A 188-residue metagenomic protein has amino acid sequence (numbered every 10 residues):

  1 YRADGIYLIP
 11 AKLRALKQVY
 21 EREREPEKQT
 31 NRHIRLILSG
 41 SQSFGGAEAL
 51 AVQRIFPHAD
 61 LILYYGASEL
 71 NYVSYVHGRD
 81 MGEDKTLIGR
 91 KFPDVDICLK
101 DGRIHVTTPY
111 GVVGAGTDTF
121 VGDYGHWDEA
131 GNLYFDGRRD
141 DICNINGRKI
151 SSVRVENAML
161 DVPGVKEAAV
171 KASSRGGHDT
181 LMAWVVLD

Functional and structural regions predicted by a protein language model:
Y1: Active-site charged/polar residues at nucleotide-handling catalytic sites that mediate phosphoryl, nucleotidyl
G5, Y20-E83, D96: Gly/Ser/Thr-rich phosphate-binding loop
P10-A11, Y65, A172: Short secondary-structure boundary segments
A11, Q42-S43, Y110: Alpha-helix/helix-capping structural signal
N71, R90-D94, C98-N132, R138 (+1 more regions): Conserved ATP/PPi-binding loop(s) of AMP-dependent carboxylate-activating enzymes
G122-D188: AMP-binding/adenylate-forming catalytic core of the ANL superfamily
